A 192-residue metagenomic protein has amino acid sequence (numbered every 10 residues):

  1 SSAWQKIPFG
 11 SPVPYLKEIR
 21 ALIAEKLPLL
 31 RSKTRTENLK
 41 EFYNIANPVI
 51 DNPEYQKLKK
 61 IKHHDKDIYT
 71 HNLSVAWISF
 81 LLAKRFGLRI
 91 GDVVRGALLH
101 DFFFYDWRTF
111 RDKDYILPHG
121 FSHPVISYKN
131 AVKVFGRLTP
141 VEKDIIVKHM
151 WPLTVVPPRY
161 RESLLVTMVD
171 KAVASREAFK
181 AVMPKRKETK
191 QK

Functional and structural regions predicted by a protein language model:
S1-K192: Metal-dependent phosphohydrolase cores
